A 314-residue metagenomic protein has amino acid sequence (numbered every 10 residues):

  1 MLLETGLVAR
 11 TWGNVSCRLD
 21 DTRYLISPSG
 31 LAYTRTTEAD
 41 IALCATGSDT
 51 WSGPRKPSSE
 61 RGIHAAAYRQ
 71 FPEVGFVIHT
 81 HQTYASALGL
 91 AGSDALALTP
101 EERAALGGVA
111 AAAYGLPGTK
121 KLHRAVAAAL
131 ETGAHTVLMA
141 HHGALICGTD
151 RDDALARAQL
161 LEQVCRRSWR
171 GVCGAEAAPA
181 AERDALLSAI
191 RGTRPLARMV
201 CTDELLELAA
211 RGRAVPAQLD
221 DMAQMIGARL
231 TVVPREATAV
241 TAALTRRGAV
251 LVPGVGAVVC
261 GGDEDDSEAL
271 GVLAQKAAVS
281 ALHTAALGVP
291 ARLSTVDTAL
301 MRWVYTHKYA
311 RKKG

Functional and structural regions predicted by a protein language model:
M1-G314: Glycine-rich flexible loops
